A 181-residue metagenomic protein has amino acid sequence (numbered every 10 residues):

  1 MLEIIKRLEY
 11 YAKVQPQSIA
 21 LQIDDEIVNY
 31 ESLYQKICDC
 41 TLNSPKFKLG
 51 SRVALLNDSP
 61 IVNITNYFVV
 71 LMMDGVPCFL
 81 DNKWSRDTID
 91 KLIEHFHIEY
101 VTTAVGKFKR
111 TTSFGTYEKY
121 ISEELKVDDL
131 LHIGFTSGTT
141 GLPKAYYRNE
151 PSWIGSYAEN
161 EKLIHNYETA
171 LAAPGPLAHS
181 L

Functional and structural regions predicted by a protein language model:
E9, Q17-F47, R148-P151: Conserved AMP-binding/adenylate-forming core of the ANL superfamily
E26, L42-K83, A173-P176: Conserved AMP-binding/adenylate-forming
N29-Y30, L131-A158: Conserved AMP-binding A3 loop
L55, L163-L181: Conserved AMP-binding loop of ANL adenylate-forming enzymes
D87-T88: Short acidic active-site motifs
H97-T102: Proline-aspartate-enriched helix->loop->beta-strand connector
K107-L130, Y147, G155-Y157, K162-N166: Flexible, low-complexity linker/hinge segments
